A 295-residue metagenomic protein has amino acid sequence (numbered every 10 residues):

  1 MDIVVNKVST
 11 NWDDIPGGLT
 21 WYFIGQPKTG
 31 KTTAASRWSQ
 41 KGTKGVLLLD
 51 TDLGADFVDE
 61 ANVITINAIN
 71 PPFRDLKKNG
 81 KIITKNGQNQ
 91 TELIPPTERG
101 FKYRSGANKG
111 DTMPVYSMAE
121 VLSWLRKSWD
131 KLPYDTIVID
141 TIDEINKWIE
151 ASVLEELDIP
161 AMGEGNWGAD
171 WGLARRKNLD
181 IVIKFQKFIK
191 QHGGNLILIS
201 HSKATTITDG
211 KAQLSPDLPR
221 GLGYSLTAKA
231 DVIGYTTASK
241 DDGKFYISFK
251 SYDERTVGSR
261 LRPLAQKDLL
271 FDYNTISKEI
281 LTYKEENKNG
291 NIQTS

Functional and structural regions predicted by a protein language model:
M1-V5, I15, D242-S295: C-terminal regions of RecA-like/P-loop NTPase motor modules
D2-T136, D143-W148: Conserved P-loop
D13, A35-S39, S128, F188-I189 (+2 more regions): A general structural signal for short secondary-structure junctions and capping/turn motifs
G25, L179-V182, A230-V232: A short, hydrophobic secondary-structure junction motif
D52-D56, N70-F73, I142-I145, S202-T206 (+2 more regions): Conserved nucleotide-binding/hydrolysis micro-motifs of P-loop NTPases
W124, F188, E279, Y283: Residues that form generic nucleotide/phosphate-binding pockets
T136-S225: P-loop NTPase motor core
G194-L270: Phosphate-binding/switch region of NTP-binding enzymes
